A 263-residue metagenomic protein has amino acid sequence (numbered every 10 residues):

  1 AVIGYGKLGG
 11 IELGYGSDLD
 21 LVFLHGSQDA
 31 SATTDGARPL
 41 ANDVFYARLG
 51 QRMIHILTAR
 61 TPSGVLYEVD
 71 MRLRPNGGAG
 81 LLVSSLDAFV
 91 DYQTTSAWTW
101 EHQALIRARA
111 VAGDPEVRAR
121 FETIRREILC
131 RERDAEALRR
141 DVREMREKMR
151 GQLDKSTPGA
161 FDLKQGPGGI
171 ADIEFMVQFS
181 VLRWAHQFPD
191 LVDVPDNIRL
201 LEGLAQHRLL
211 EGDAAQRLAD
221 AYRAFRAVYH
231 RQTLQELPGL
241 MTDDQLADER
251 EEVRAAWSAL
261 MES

Functional and structural regions predicted by a protein language model:
A1-S263: A nucleotide- and high-energy phosphate-metabolite-utilizing enzyme signature
